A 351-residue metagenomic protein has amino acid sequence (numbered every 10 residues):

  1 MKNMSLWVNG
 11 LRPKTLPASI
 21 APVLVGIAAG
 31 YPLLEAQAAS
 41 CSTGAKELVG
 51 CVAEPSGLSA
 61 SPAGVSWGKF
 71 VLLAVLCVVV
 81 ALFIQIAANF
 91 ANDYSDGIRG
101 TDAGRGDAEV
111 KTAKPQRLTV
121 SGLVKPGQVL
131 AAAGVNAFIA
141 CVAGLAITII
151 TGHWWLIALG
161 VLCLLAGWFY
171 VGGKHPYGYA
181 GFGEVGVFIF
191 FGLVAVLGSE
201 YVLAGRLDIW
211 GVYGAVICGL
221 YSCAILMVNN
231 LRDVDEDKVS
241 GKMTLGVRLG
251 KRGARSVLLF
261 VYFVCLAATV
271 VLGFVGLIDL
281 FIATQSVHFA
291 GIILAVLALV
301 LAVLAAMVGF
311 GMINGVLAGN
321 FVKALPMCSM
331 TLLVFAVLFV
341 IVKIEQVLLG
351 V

Functional and structural regions predicted by a protein language model:
M1-L72, L76, V80, I84 (+1 more regions): Topogenic membrane-insertion module of multi-pass membrane proteins
I20-G26, V185-E200, V247-K251, L325-F339: Small-residue-rich segments of transmembrane alpha-helices in multi-pass membrane proteins, especially helix faces
S40, S61-A91, A158-W168, D208-V228: Membrane-embedded alpha-helical segments that form the functional core of polytopic membrane enzymes, especially those
F83-E109, C223-G246: Acidic (Asp/Glu-rich) catalytic motifs at the cytosolic membrane interface
R105-I150, G246-L280, F289, S329-L338: Multi-pass membrane catalytic core of lipid/isoprenoid biosynthesis enzymes
P115-R206: Intramembrane alpha-helical segments
V185-V234, K238-S240, R252-S256: Functional transmembrane core segments of multi-pass inner-membrane proteins
F274-V351: Extended hydrophobic alpha-helices typical of membrane-associated regions
